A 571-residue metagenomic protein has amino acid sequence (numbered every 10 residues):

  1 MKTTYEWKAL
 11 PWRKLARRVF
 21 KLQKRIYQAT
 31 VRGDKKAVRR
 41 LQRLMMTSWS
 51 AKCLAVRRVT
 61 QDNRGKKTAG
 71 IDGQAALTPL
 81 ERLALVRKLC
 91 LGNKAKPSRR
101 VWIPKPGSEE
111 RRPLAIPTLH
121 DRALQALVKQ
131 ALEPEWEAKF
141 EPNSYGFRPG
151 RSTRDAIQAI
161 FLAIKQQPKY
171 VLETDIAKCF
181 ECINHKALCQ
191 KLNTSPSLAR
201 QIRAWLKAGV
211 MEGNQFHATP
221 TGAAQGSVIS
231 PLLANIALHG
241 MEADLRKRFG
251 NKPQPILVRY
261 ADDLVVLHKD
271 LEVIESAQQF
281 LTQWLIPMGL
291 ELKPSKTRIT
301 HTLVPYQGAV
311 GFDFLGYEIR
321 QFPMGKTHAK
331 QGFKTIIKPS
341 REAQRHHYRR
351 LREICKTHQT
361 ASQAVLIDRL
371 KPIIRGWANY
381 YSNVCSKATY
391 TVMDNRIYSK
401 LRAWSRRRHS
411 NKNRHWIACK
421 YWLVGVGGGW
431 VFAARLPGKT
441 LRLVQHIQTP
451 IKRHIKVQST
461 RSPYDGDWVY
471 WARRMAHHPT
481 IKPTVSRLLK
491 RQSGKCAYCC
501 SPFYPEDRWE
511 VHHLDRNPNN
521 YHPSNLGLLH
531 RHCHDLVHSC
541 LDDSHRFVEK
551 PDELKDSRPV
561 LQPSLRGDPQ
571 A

Functional and structural regions predicted by a protein language model:
Y5-G65, Q130-G146: Charged boundary/loop elements
R58, L85-E109, L119, A123-L132 (+2 more regions): Reverse-transcriptase-like RNA-dependent polymerase core
K88, K139-N143, F147-R151, D155-Y306 (+1 more regions): Conserved polymerase palm-domain catalytic core
M288-S362, I373: A conserved non-catalytic segment of reverse transcriptases and RNA-directed RNA polymerases corresponding to the late
D394-T480: Extended C-terminal regions of large enzymes
C500-R531: Histidine-centered nuclease catalytic patch
